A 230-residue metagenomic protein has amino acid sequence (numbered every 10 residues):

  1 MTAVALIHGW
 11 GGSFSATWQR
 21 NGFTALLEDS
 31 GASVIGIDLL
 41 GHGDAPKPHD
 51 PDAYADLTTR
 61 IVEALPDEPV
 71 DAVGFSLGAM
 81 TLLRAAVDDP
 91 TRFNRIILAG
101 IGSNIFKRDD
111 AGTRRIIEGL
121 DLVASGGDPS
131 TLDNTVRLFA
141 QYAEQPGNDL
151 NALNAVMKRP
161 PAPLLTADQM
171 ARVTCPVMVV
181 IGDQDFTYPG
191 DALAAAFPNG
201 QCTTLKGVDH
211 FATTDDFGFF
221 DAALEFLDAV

Functional and structural regions predicted by a protein language model:
H8, V70, G74-S76: Conserved alpha/beta-hydrolase "nucleophile elbow" surrounding the catalytic nucleophile
G11-T24: The serine-hydrolase catalytic nucleophile loop
Q19, D29, S33-D71: Active-site loop/oxyanion-hole signature of alpha/beta-hydrolase fold enzymes
M80-G126: Flexible "cap/lid" loop of the alpha/beta hydrolase fold
Q141-T166: Hydrophobic, aromatic-rich cap/lid helix
V173, V179-I181: Short beta-strand/loop motif that positions the catalytic acidic residue of the alpha/beta-hydrolase fold
G182-A192: Conserved alpha/beta-hydrolase "acid-adjacent" motif
V208-F220: Catalytic histidine-centered segment of alpha/beta-hydrolase-like enzymes
